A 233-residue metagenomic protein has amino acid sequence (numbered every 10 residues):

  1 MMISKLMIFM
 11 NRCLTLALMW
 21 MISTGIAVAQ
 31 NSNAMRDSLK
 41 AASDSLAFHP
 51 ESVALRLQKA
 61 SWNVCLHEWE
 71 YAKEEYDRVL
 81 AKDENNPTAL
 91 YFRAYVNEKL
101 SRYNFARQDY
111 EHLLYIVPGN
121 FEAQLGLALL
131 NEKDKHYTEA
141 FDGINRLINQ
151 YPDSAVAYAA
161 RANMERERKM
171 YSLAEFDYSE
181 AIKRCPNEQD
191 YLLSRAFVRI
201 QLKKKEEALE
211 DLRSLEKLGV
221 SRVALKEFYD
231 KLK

Functional and structural regions predicted by a protein language model:
N33, D37, Q201, K205-K233: Terminal, low-structured helical/coil segments at or just beyond the last alpha-helical repeat
S45, R78-V79, H112-L113, R146-L147 (+2 more regions): Canonical positions in the second alpha-helix
F48-H49, K82, I116, Q150-Y151 (+2 more regions): Structural marker of alpha-solenoid helical repeat scaffolds
V53-A54, P87-T88, F121-E122, A155-V156 (+2 more regions): Helix-start (N-cap) detector for alpha-helical repeat units in TPR-like alpha-solenoids, especially tetratricopeptide
V64, Y91-E98, E132, A159 (+2 more regions): Position-specific recognition of the canonical hydrophobic site in helix A of tetratricopeptide repeat
